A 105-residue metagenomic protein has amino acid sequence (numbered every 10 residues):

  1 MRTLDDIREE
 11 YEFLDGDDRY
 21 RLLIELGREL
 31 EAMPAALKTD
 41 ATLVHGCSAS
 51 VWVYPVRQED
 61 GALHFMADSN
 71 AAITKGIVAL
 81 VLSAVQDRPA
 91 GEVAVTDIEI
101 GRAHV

Functional and structural regions predicted by a protein language model:
M1-L37: Extended low-complexity intrinsically disordered regions
L14, A72, R88: Residue-level signal for short amphipathic helical patches enriched in basic/charged and nearby hydrophobic residues
A35-R57: Structured beta-strand/loop patches that form or line metal/cofactor-binding pockets in enzymes
A62-A71: A short glycine/serine-rich beta->alpha loop
I73-V78: Catalytic-loop motifs flanking and including active-site residues across diverse enzymes
L80-P89: Alpha-helical support elements that line or immediately flank enzyme active sites and cofactor-binding pockets
E92-D97: Short, well-ordered alpha-helical segments that carry or flank key catalytic/ligand-binding motifs at enzyme/regulatory
I100-V105: Conserved small/polar residues in nucleotide/adenosyl-binding loops
